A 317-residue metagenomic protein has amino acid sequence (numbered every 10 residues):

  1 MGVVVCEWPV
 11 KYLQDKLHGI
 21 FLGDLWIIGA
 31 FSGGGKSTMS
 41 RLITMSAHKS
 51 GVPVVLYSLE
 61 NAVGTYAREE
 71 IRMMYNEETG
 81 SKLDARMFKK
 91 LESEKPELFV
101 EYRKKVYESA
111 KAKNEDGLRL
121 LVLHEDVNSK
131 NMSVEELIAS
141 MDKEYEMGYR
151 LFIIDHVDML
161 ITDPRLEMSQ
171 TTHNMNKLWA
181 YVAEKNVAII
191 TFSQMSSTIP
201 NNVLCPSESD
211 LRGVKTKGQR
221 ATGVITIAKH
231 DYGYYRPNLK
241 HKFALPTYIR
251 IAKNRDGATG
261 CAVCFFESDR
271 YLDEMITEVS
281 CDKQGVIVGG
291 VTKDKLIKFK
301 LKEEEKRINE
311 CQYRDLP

Functional and structural regions predicted by a protein language model:
G2, E7, S93-P96, R307: Generic detection of intrinsically disordered/low-complexity segments and helix-coil linkers/edges
G2-S50, V55-T65, M73, H124-P246 (+1 more regions): P-loop NTPase motor core
I43-S46, S50, V54-S109: Conserved P-loop NTPase catalytic core
N76, G80-F88, S93, K104-Y107 (+4 more regions): C-terminal regions of RecA-like/P-loop NTPase motor modules
F99-D126: Alpha-helix-centered segments that form part of catalytic cores
